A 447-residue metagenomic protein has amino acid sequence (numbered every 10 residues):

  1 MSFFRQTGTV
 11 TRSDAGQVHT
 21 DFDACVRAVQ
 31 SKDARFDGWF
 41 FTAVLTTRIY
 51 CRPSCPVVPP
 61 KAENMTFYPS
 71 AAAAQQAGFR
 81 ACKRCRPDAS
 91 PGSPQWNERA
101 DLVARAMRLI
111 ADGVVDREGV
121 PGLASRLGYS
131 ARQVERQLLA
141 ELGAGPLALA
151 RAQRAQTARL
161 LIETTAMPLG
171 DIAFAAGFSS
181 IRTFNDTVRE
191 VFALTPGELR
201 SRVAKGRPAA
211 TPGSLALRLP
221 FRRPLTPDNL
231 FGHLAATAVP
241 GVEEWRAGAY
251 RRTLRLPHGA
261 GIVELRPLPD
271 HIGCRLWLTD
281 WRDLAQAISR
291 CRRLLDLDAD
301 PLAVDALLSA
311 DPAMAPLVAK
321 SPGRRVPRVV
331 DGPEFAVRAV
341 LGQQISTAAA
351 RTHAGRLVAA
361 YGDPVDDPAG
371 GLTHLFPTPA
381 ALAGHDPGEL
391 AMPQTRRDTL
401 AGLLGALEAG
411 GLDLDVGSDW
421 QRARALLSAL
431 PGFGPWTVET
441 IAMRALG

Functional and structural regions predicted by a protein language model:
M1-G447: HhH-family (HhH-GPD) DNA N-glycosylase catalytic core used in base-excision repair
